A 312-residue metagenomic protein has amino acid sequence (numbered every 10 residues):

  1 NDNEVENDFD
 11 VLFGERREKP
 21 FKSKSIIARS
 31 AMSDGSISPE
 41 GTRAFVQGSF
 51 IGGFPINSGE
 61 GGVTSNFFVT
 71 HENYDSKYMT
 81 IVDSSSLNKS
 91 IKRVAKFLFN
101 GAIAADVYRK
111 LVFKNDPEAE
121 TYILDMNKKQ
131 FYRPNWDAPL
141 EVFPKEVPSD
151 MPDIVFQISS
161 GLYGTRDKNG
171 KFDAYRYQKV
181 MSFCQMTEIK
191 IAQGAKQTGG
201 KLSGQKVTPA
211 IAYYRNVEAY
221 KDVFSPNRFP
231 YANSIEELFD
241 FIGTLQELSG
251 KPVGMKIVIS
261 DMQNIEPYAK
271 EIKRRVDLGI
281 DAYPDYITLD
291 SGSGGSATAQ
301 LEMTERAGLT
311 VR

Functional and structural regions predicted by a protein language model:
N1-I27, A31-N57, G61-A195: Conserved, well-structured core domains of diverse proteins
S36, G161-G164, Q193-T198, V217-R228 (+2 more regions): Conserved radical SAM core fold
G41, F67-Y74, R166-G170, T198-G204 (+2 more regions): Short acidic, glycine/serine/threonine-rich loops at helix termini
A44-Q47, F172-A174, G204-V207, A269-R274: Short, solvent-exposed amphipathic alpha-helical segments in soluble enzyme and RNA/protein-processing domains
E72-M79, Q205-P209, R274-R275, E305-L309: A glycine- and small-aliphatic-rich helix-loop capping segment at beta-alpha/alpha-beta transitions that lines
F172-Y175, K190-A195, G204-V207, D222 (+3 more regions): A short helix-loop
M181-V217: Mobile "lid/hinge" segments at catalytic clefts and subdomain interfaces of large enzymes
F224-R312: Glycine-rich phosphate/ribose-binding loops and adjacent secondary-structure elements that form binding surfaces
